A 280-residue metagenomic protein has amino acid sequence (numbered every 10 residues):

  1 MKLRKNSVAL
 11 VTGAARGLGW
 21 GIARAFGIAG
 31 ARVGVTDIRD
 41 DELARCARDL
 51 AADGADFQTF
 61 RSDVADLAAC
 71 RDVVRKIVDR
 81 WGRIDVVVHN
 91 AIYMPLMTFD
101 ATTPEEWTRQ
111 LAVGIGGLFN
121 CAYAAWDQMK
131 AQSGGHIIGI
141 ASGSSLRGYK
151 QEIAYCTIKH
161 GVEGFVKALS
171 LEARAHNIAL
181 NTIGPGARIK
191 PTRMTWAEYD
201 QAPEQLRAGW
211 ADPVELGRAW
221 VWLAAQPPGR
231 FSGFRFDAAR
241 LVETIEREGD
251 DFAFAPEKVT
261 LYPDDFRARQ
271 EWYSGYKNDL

Functional and structural regions predicted by a protein language model:
K2-G34: Canonical Rossmann dinucleotide-binding motif of NAD(H)/NADP(H)-dependent dehydrogenases/reductases, specifically
A29, R147, A168-I178, P227: Active-site-adjacent segment of SDR/Rossmann-fold oxidoreductases
D40-D41, R61-V73, P104: The beta1-alpha1 cofactor-binding region of Rossmann-like NAD(H)/NADP(H)-dependent oxidoreductases
T98-F99, E106-L111: Substrate-binding pocket helix/loop in short-chain dehydrogenase/reductase
A122, I158: Active-site helix of classical SDR
S142: Residue(s) in the substrate-gating loop at a strand-loop-helix junction that position the organic substrate next
T182, Q201-L280: C-terminal helical subdomain
